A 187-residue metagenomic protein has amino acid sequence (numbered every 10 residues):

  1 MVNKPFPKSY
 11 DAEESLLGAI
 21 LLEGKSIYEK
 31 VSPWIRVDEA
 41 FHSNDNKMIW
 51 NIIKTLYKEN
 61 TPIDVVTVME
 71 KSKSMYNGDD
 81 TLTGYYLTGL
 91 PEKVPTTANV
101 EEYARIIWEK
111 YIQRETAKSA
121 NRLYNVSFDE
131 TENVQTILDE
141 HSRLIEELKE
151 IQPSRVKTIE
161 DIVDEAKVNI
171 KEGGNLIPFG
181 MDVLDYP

Functional and structural regions predicted by a protein language model:
M1-Y111: Noncatalytic partner-interaction/assembly domains of nucleic-acid and motor enzyme complexes, especially the accessory
L17-G18, P153-P187: The Walker A/P-loop phosphate-binding site
E92-E160: Interdomain "pre-motor" coupling segment immediately N-terminal to P-loop NTPase/helicase cores
